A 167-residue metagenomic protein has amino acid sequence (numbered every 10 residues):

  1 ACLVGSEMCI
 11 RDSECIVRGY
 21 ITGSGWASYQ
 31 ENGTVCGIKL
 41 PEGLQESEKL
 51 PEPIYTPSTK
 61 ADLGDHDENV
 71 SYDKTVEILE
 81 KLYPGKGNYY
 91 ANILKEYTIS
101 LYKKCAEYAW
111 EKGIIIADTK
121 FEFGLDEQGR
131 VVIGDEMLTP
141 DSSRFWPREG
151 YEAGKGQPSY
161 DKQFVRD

Functional and structural regions predicted by a protein language model:
A1-I10: Single conserved hydrophobic/aromatic residue that forms the stacking wall/gate of nucleotide- or nucleobase-binding
R11, C15-Y72, E152-S159, Q163: Short, His- and charge-rich active-site/binding loops that engage polyanionic ligands
D12, K112-I116, E127-V131: Coil-to-beta-strand transition motifs
L50-D65, Y102-I115, M137-S142: Phosphate-binding core of ATP-grasp and ATP-grasp-like enzymes
E68-G85: A short small-residue
K81-A117: A long amphipathic alpha-helix within ATP-dependent nucleotide-binding catalytic cores
F121-Q163: Catalytic activation segment of kinase domains across protein kinase-like and atypical kinase folds
D167: Active-site pocket scaffolds in enzymes
